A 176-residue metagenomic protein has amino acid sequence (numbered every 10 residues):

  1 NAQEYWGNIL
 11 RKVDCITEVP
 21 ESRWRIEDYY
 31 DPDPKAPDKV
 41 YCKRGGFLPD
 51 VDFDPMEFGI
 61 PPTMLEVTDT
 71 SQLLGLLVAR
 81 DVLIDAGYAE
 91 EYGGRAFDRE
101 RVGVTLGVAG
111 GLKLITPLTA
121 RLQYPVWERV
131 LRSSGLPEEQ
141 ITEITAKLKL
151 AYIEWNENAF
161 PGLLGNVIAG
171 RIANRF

Functional and structural regions predicted by a protein language model:
N1-F176: Cys-dependent condensing catalytic cores that perform Claisen condensation/acyl-transfer in fatty-acid/polyketide
